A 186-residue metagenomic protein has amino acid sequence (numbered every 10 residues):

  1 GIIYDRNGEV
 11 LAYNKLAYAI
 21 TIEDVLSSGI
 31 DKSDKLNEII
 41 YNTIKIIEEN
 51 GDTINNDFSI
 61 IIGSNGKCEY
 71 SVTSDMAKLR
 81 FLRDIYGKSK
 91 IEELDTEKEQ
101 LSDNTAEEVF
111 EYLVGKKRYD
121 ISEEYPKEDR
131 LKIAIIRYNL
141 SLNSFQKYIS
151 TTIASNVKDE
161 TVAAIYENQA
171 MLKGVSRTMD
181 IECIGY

Functional and structural regions predicted by a protein language model:
G1-Y186: Membrane-proximal periplasmic segments of bacterial cell-envelope enzymes, especially penicillin-binding proteins
